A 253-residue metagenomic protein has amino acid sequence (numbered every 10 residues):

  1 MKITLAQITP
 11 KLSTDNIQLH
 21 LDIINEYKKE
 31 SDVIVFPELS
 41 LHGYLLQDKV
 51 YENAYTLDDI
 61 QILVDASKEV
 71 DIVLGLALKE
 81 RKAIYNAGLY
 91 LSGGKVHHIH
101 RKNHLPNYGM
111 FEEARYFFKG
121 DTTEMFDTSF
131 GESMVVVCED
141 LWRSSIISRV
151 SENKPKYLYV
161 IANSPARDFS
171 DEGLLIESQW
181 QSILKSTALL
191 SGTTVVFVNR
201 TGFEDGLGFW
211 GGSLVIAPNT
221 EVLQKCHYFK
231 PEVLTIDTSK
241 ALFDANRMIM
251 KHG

Functional and structural regions predicted by a protein language model:
M1-L5: Extreme N-terminal starter segment of soluble prokaryotic enzymes
A6, H100, F126, V198 (+2 more regions): Hydrophobic residues at beta-strand termini and immediately following loops that shape nucleotide-binding pockets
K11-S13, L21-G93, H97-I99, S164-T193: Cys-nucleophile CN-hydrolase/nitrilase-fold catalytic domain and related Cys-dependent amidase chemistry that acts on
N16-E26, R143-R149: Short, acidic/polar
L57, E80-Y157, I161, R167-D168 (+2 more regions): Active-site catalytic loop in hydrolytic enzyme cores
L57-V73, W142-Y228: CN hydrolase (nitrilase-like) catalytic-core segments centered on the catalytic cysteine and neighboring Lys/Glu
A217, E221-R247: Binuclear metal-dependent phosphoesterase catalytic core
